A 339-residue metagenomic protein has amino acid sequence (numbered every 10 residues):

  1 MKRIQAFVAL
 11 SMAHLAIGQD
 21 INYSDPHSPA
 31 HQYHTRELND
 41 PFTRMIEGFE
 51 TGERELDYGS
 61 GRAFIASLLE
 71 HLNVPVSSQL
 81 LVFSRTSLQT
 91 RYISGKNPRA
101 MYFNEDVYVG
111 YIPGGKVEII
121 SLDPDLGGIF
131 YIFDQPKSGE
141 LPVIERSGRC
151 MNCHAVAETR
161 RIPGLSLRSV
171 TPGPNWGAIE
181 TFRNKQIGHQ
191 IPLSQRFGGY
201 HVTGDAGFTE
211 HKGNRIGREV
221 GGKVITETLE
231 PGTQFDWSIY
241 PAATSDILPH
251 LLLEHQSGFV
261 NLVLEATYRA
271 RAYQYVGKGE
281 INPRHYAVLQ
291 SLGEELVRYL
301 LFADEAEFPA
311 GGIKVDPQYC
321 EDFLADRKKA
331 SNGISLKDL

Functional and structural regions predicted by a protein language model:
K2-A9: Sec-dependent signal peptide recognition, specifically the positively charged N-region followed immediately by
A16-G18: Boundary at the C-terminal end of the N-terminal hydrophobic targeting segment
D20, V109-Q318: Sequence context surrounding c-type heme c attachment/ligation sites in exported
D20-G114: N-terminal alpha-helical interaction blocks
H31, T35, G61, P241 (+2 more regions): Intrinsic-disorder-associated interaction segments
T43, R62-E70, P249, Q290-L301 (+1 more regions): Generic detector of well-ordered alpha-helical segments enriched in charged/polar residues, highlighting helical
E307-L339: Acidic/aromatic/glycine-rich contiguous surface patches that form carbohydrate-binding/processing clefts and analogous
